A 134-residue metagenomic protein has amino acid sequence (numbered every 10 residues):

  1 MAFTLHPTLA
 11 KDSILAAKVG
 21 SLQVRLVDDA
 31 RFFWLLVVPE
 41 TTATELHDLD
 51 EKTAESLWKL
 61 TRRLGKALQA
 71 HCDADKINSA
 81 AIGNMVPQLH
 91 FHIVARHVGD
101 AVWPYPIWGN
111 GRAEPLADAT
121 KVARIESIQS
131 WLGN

Functional and structural regions predicted by a protein language model:
M1-N134: HIT superfamily nucleotide-processing domains
